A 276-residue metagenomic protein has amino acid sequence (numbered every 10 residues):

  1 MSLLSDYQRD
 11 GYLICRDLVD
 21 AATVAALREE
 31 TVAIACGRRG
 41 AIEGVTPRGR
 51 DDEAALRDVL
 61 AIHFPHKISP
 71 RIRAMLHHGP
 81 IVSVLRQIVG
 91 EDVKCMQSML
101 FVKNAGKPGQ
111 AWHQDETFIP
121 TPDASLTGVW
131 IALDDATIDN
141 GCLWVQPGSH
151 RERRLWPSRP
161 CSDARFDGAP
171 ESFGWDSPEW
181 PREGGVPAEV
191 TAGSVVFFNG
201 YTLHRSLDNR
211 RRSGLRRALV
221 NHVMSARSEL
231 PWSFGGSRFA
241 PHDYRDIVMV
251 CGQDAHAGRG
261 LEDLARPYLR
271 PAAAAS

Functional and structural regions predicted by a protein language model:
S2-D10, C15-W112, F118-T121, S158 (+3 more regions): Non-heme Fe(II)-dependent double-stranded beta-helix
D20-A21, L100-V102, T117, A136 (+3 more regions): Short, solvent-exposed loop/turn segments at secondary-structure junctions
I34-G37, A41-R48, V195-F197, Y201-S276: Non-heme Fe(II)/2-oxoglutarate
H63-H66, H113, H150, F198 (+2 more regions): Histidine-centered active-site/metal-ligand motif
E91, E116, T121, L133-C142 (+1 more regions): Active-site region of the double-stranded beta-helix
Q114-L126, E183-G184, V190, G214-R216: A short beta-loop-beta micro-motif enriched in histidine and acidic residues
P120-I138, E189, F197, H222-A226: Short, conserved beta-strand element in jelly-roll/cupin
I138-L203: Double-stranded beta-helix
